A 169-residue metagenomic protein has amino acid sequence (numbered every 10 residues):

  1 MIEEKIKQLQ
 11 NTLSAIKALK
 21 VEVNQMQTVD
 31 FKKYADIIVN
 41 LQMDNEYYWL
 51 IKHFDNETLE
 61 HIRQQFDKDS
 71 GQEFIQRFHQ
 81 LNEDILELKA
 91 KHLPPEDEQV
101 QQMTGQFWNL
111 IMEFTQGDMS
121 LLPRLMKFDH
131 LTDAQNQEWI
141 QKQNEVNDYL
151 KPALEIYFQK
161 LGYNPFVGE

Functional and structural regions predicted by a protein language model:
M1-Y48: Short, charged amphipathic alpha-helical surface segments
M26-V29, F54, F66, P95: Short coil/turn linker and secondary-structure boundary residues
A35-F78: Active-site-proximal alpha-helical scaffolds that flank and shape metal-associated catalytic sites
H61-E169: Charged, low-complexity intrinsically disordered regulatory/assembly segments
